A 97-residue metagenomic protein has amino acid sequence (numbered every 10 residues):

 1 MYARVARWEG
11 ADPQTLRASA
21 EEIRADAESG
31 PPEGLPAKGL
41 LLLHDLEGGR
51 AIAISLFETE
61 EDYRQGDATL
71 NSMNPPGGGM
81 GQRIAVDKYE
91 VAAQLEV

Functional and structural regions predicted by a protein language model:
M1-I52, E58-S72, G78-V97: Short S/T/G/P-rich N-terminal loop/turn motif that feeds into the first structured element of a domain
